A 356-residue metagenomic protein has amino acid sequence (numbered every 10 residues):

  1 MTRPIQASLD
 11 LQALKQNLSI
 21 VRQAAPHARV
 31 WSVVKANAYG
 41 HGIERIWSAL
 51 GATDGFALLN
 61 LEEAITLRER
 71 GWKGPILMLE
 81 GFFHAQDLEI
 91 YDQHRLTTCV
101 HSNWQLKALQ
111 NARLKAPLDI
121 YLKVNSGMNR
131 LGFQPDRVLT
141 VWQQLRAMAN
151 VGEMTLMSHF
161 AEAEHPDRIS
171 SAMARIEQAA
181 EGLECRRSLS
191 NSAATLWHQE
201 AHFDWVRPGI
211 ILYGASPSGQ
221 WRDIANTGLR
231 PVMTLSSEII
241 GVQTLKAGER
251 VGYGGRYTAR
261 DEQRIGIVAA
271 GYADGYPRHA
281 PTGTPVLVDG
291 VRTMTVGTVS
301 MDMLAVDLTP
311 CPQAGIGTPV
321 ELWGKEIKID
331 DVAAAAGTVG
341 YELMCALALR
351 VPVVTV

Functional and structural regions predicted by a protein language model:
T2-K15, N37, E63, F82-A85 (+3 more regions): Active-site anion/phosphate-binding pocket segments in diverse small-molecule metabolic enzymes
I5-L9, A13-Q16, Q23, A28-S188 (+1 more regions): Active-site-proximal beta-alpha core segment in soluble small-molecule metabolic enzymes
